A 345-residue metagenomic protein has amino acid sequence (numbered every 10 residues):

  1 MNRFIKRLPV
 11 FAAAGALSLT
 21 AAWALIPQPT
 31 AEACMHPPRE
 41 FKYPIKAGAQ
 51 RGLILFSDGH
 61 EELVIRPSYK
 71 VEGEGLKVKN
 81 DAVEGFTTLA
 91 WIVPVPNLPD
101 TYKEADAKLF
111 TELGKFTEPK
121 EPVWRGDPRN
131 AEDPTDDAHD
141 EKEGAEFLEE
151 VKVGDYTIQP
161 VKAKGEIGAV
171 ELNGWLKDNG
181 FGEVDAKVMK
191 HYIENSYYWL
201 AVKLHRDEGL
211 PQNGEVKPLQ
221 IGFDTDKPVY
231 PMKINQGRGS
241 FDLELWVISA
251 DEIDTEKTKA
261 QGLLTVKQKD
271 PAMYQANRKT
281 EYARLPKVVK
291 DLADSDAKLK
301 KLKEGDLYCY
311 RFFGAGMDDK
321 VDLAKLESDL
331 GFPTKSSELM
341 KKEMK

Functional and structural regions predicted by a protein language model:
N2-A16: Bacterial N-terminal signal peptides that target proteins for export
L17-T30: C-terminal segment of classical bacterial N-terminal signal peptides
T30-I45, L98, F181-K345: Accessory, solvent-exposed terminal regions and/or long lumenal/extracellular loops of proteins
P38-F56, P134-E143: Short, compositionally biased low-complexity segments enriched in polar/charged residues
L55-E121, L172-H191, S196: Surface-exposed, glycine/proline- and aromatic-rich loop segments on solvent-exposed faces across compartments
P67-Y69, T157, K162-G165, R206 (+1 more regions): A mature extracytoplasmic/lumenal domain signature
N97-V153, K162: A cross-kingdom signal targeting lumenal/periplasmic-facing segments of multi-pass membrane and secretory-pathway
D137-G144, L148, K162-K203: Covalent nucleotidyltransferase core used to form phosphodiester bonds in nucleic acids
